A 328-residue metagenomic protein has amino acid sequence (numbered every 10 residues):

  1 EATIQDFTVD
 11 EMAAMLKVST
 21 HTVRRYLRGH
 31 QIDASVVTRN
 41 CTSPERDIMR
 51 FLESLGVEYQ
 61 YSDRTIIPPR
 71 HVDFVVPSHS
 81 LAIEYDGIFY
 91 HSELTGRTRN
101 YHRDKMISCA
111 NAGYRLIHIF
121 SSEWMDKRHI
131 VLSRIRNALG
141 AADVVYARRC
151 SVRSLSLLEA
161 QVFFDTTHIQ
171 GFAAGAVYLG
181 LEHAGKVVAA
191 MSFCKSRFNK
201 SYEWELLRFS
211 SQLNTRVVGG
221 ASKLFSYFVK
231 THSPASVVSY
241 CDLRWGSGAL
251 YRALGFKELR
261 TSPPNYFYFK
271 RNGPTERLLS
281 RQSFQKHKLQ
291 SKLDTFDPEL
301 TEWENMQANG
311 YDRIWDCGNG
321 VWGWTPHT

Functional and structural regions predicted by a protein language model:
D6-D10, M15-F163, I169-A176, Y202 (+3 more regions): Nucleic-acid endo/exonuclease domains
F74-H79, L181-A184, W324-H327: Active-site beta-strand termini and strand-to-loop segments that position acidic
L179, M191, F209: Conserved GNAT-family N-acetyltransferase fold
G185-S196, E205: Conserved beta-strand in the GNAT
R244-T261: Conserved active-site alpha-helix within GNAT-family acetyltransferase domains
K257-R271: Conserved catalytic-core motifs of GNAT/GCN5-like acyltransferases
K286-Y311, D316-G318: A conserved mid-domain beta-alpha-beta active-site/ligand-binding segment of alpha/beta enzyme cores
